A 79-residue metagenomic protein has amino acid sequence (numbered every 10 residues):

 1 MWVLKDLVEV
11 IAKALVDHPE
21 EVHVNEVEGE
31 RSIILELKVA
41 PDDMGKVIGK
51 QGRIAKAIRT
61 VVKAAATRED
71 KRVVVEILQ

Functional and structural regions predicted by a protein language model:
M1-K46, A57-Q79: RNA-contacting regions in translation and RNA-metabolism proteins, encompassing KH/S1 modules where present
